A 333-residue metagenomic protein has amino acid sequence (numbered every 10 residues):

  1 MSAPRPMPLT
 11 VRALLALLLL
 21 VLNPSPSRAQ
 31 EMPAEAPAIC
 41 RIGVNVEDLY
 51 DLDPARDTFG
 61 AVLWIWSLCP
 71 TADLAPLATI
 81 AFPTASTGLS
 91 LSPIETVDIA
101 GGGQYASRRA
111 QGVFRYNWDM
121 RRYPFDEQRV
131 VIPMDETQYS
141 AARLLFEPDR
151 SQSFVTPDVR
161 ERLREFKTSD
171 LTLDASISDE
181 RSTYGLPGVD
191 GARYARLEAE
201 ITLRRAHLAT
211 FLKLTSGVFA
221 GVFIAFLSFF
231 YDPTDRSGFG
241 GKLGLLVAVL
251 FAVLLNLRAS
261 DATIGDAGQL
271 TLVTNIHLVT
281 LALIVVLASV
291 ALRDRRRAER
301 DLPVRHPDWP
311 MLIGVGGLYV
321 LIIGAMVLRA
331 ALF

Functional and structural regions predicted by a protein language model:
M1-V11: N-terminal secretory signal peptides that target proteins for export/translocation
R12-N23: Bacterial N-terminal signal peptides
S25-A29: Sec/Tat signal peptide C-region and signal peptidase I cleavage site
Q30-D73, G265, Q269-F333: Intrinsically disordered, low-complexity peripheral segments of secretory-pathway and membrane proteins
Q30-T202: Soluble non-transmembrane domains of integral membrane proteins
L197-L318: Channel- or pocket-lining gating/hinge segments that regulate access to a cavity or pore
